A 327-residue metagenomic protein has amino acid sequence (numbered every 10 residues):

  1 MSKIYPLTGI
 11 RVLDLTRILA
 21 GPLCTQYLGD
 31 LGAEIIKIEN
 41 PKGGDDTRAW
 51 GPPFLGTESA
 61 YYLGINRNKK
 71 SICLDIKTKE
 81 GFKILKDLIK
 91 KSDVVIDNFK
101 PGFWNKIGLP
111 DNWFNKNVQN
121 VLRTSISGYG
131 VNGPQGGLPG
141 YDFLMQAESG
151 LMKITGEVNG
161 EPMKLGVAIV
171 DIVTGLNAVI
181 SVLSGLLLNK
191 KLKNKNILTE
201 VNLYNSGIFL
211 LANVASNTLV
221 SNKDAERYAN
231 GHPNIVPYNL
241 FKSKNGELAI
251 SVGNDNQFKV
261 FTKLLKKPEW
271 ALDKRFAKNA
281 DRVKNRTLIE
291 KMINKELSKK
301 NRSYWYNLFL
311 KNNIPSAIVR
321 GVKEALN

Functional and structural regions predicted by a protein language model:
M1-N194: N-terminal helix-loop segment corresponding to the beta1-alpha1 unit of nucleotide/adenylate-binding folds
M1-R11, K242-S243, R320-N327: Terminal low-complexity tails and localization/encapsulation signals of metabolic enzymes
K42, Y129-G130, L203-I208, N245 (+2 more regions): Glycine-rich beta-alpha junction loops
D45-T47, L219-A225: Short Pro/Gly-enriched beta-strand edge/turn motifs at strand-loop
P53, Y62, Y228-P233, Y238-L240: Short Gly/Pro-enriched turn/cap motifs at secondary-structure boundaries
V131, N159-V167, K190-G207, E226-P233 (+1 more regions): Conserved Rossmann-fold dehydrogenase catalytic segment
G175-I197, F209-S221, T262-E269: Oxidoreductase and adenylate-handling cofactor-binding alpha/beta cores
V236-N312, S316, K323-E324: Aromatic-enriched alpha-helical interface/lid elements that frame and gate functional surfaces
